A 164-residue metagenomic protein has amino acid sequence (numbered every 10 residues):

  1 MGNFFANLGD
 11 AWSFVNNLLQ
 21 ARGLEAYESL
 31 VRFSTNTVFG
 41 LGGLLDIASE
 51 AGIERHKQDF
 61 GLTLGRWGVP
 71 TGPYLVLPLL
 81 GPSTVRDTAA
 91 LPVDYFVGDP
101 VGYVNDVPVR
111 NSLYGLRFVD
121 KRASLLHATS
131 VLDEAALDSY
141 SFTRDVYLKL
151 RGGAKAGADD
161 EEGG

Functional and structural regions predicted by a protein language model:
N3-V85: Mid-length scaffold segments of soluble, non-membrane domains
L62, W67-G164: A structured, mid-to-C-terminal "fold-capping" secondary-structure block
